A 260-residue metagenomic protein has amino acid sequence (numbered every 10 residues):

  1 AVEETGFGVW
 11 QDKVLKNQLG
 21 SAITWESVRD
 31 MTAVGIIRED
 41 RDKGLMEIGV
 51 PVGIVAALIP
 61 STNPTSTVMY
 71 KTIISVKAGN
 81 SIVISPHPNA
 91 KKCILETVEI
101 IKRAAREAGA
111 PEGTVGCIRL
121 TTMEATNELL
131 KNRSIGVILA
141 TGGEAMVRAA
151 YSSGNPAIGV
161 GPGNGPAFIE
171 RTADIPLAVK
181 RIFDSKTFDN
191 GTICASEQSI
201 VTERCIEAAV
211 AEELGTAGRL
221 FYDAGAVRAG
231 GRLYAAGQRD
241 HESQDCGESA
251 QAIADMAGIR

Functional and structural regions predicted by a protein language model:
A1, T97, I101-A105, I182 (+2 more regions): Hydrophobic alpha-helical packing residues
A1-L45: N-terminal Rossmann-like NAD(P)+-binding subdomain of aldehyde/semialdehyde dehydrogenases
E4, A104-A108, A217, F221: Solvent-exposed amphipathic alpha-helical surface segments
F7-G8, P111, L220, R260: Short coil/loop linkers at secondary-structure junctions
S21-W25, A125-L129, R232-Q238: Short, solvent-exposed polar/charged micro-motifs at secondary-structure junctions
A33-L177: Rossmann-like NAD(P) dinucleotide-binding subdomain of oxidoreductase/dehydrogenase enzymes
K77, V147-R260: ALDH superfamily catalytic-core signature
